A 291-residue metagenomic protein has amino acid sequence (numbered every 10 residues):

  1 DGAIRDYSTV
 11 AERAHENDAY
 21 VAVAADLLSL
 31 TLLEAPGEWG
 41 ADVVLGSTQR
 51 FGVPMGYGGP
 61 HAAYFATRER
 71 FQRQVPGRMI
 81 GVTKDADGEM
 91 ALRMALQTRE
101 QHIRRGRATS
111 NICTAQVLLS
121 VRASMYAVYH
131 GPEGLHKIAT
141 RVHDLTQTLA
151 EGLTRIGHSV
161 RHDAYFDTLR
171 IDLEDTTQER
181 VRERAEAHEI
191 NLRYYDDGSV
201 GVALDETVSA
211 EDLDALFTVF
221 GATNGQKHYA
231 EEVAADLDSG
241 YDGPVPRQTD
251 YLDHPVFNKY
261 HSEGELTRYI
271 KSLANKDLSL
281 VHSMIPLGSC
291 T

Functional and structural regions predicted by a protein language model:
D1-A91, L153-T154, R170-I171, E183: Conserved PLP-enzyme active-site core in the AAT-like
T9-N17, A35-W39, S47, A66 (+13 more regions): Generic, well-ordered alpha-helical scaffold segments in large soluble proteins
V21-A22, V160, L192: Hydrophobic beta-strand scaffold residues
A25-D26, A63, A123, V142 (+3 more regions): Buried hydrophobic positions in well-ordered alpha/beta secondary-structure cores of metabolic enzymes
F51-G152, I156, R161-D163: Active-site C-terminal subdomain of aminotransferase-like
H143, I156-A185, L204-T207: Conserved PLP-binding catalytic core of the aspartate aminotransferase-like
R184-A187, L192-A222, Q226: Noncatalytic alpha-helical scaffolds and linker/capping helices
A210-P286, C290-T291: Flexible inter-domain linker/hinge segments
